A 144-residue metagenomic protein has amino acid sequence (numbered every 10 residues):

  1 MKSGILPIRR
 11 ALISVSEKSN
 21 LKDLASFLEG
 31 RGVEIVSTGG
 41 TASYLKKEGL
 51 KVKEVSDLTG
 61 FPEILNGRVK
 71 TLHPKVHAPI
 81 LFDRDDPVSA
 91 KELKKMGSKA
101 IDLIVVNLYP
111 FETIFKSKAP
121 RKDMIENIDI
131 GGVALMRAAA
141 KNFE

Functional and structural regions predicted by a protein language model:
M1-K2, N66-K70, A90-M96, M124-N127 (+1 more regions): A generic local secondary-structure boundary/capping motif
M1-S37, T41-L58: N-terminal glycine-/serine-/threonine-rich phosphate-binding loop
L6-R9, S98-E144: Internal alpha/beta core interface subdomains
A11-S14, I80-F82, M124-E126: Short, flexible loop segments at the rims of nucleotide/cofactor-binding pockets, characterized by
E17, T38-G39, R84-D86, G132: Helix N-cap/beta->alpha junction signal
N20-L21, V88, V133-A138: Short glycine/serine/threonine-rich phosphate/pyrophosphate-binding segments that cradle anionic phosphate groups
G40-F111: Glycine-rich nucleotide/cofactor/substrate-binding loop typically near the N-terminus or early in the first domain
